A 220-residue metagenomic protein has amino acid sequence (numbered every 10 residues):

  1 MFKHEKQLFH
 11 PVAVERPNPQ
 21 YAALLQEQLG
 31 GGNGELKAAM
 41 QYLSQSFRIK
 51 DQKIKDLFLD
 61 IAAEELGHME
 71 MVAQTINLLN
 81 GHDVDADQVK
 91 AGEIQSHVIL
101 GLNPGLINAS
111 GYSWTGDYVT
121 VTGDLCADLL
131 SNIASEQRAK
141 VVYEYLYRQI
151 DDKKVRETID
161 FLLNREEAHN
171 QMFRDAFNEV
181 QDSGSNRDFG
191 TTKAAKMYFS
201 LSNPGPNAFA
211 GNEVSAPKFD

Functional and structural regions predicted by a protein language model:
M1-D220: Non-heme di-metal
